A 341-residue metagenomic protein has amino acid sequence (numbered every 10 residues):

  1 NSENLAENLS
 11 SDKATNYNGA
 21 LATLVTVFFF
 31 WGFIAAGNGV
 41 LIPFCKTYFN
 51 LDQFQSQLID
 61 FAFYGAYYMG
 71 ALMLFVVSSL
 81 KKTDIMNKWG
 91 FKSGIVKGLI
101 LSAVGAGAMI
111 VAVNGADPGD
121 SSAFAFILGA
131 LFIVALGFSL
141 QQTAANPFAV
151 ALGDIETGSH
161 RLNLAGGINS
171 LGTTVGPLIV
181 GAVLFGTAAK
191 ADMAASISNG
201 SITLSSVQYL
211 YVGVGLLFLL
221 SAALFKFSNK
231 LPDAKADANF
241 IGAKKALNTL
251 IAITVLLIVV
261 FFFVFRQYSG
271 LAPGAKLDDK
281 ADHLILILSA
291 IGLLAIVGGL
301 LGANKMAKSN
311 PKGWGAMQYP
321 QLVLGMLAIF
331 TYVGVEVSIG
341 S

Functional and structural regions predicted by a protein language model:
N1-W31, T47, D117-A123, S309-Q321: Cytosolic juxtamembrane N-terminal segment immediately preceding the first transmembrane helix of multi-pass
G19-L51, L74, G176, E336-S341: Extracytoplasmic
F29, P118-Q141, F330-T331: Hydrophobic core of transmembrane alpha-helices in multi-pass small-molecule transporters, especially MFS/SLC-type
N38-I42, P177-F185, A252-L288, G315-S341: Extracytoplasmic gate region of multi-pass secondary transporters
Q57-D84, L171: Central cavity-lining transmembrane alpha-helices of secondary-active solute carriers, predominantly the Major
A71-A125: Conserved MFS/SLC helix-loop-helix module at the cytosolic interface between two early adjacent transmembrane helices
T157-A189, F218: Glycine-rich segments within core transmembrane alpha-helices of 12-TM secondary carriers
V180-A189, V212-N239, L250-L271, I287-K308: C-terminal membrane-cytosol helix-exit motif in multi-pass small-molecule transporters
